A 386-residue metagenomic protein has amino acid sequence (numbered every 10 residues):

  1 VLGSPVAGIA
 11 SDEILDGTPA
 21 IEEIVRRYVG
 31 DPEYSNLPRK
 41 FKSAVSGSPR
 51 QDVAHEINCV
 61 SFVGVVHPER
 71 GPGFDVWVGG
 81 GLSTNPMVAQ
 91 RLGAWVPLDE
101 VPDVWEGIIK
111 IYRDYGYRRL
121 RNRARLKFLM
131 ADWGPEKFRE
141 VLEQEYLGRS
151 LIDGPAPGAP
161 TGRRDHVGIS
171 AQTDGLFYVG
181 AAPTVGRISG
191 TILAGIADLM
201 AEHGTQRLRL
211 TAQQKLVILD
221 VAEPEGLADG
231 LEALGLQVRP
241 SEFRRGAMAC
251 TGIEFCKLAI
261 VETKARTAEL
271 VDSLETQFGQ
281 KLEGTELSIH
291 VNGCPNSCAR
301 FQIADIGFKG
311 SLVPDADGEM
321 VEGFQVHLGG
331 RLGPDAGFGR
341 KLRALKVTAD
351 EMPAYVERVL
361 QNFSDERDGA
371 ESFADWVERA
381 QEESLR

Functional and structural regions predicted by a protein language model:
V1-R386: Peripheral terminal and linker regions in Fe-S/redox and tRNA-modifying enzymes
